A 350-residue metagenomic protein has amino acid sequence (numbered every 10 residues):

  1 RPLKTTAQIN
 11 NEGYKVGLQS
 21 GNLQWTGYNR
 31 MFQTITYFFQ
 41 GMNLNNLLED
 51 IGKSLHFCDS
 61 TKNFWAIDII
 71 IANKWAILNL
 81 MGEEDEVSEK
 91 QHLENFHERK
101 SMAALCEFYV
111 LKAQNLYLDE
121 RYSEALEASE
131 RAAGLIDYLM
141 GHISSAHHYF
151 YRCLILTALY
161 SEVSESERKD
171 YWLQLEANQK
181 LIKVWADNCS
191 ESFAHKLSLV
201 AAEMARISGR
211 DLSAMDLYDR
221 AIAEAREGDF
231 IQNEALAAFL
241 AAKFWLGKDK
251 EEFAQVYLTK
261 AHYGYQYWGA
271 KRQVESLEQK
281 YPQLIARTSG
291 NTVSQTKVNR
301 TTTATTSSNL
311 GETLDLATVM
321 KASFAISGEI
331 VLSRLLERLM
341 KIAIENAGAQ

Functional and structural regions predicted by a protein language model:
R1-N45, E49-K62: Hydrophobic, small-residue-rich alpha-helical packing segments that form membrane-like cores
Q8, F108, L314-T318: Alpha-helix N-cap/N′ positions at the starts of helices
N10, Y218, A238, L258 (+1 more regions): Hydrophobic face of alpha-helices
V16, G264, I342, N346: Short alpha-helical functional segments enriched in proximate histidine and acidic residues
N45-Y267, Q273-S289: Helix-coil-helix junctions within alpha-helical repeat/solenoid scaffolds
M102, T313-L316, E329-S333: Short, solvent-exposed loop/helix junctions and linker helices that flank or host conserved functional motifs
E278-V319: Intrinsically disordered or compositionally simple regulatory linkers and C-terminal tails in signal-transduction
M320, I326-Q350: Helix-loop-beta substructure at the N-terminus of cytosolic sensory domains that couple signal/ligand detection
